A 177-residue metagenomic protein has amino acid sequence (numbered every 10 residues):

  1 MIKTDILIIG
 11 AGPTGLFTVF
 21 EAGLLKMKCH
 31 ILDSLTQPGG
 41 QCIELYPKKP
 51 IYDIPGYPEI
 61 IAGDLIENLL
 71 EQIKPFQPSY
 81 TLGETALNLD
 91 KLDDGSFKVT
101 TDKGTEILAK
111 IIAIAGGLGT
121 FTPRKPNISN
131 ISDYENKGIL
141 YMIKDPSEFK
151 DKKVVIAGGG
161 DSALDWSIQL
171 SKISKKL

Functional and structural regions predicted by a protein language model:
M1-I9, C29, Q37, S79-K152: FAD-binding core/adjacent interface of flavoenzyme oxidoreductases
I2-K3, L7-T36, G138-L177: Rossmann-like dinucleotide/flavin-binding elements
V19-E21, I43-E44, R124-I128, S167-Q169: Short amphipathic alpha-helical segments
L25-K26, P47-K49, S129-S132, I173-S174: Glycine-rich, phosphate-binding/catalytic loops in enzymes
P38-C42: A short beta-to-alpha transition loop/helix N-cap that caps and shapes the active-site region
I43-E106: N-terminal Rossmann-like dinucleotide/flavin-binding domain of flavoprotein oxidoreductases that bind FAD/FMN
